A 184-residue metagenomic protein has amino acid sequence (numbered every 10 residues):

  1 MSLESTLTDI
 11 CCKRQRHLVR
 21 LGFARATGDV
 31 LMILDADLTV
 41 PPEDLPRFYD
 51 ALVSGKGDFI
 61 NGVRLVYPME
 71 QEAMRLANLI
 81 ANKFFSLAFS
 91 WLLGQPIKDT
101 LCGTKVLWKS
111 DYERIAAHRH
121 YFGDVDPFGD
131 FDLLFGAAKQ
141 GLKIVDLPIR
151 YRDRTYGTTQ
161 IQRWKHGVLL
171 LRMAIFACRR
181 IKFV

Functional and structural regions predicted by a protein language model:
M1-T8: Acidic donor-binding segment of Leloir-type glycosyltransferases
D9-R25, V30, P42-G123, P127 (+1 more regions): Acceptor/aglycone-binding surface of glycosyltransferases and processive sugar-polymer synthases
L38-V40: Acidic metal-phosphate-binding loop of nucleotide-sugar-dependent transferases
F122-G123, L134-Y151: Catalytic donor-sugar/metal-binding loop of nucleotide-sugar-dependent glycosyltransferases
G129-F131: DNA-recognition element of transcription regulators
R172-V184: C-terminal, non-catalytic tails of nucleotide-sugar-dependent glycosyltransferases
